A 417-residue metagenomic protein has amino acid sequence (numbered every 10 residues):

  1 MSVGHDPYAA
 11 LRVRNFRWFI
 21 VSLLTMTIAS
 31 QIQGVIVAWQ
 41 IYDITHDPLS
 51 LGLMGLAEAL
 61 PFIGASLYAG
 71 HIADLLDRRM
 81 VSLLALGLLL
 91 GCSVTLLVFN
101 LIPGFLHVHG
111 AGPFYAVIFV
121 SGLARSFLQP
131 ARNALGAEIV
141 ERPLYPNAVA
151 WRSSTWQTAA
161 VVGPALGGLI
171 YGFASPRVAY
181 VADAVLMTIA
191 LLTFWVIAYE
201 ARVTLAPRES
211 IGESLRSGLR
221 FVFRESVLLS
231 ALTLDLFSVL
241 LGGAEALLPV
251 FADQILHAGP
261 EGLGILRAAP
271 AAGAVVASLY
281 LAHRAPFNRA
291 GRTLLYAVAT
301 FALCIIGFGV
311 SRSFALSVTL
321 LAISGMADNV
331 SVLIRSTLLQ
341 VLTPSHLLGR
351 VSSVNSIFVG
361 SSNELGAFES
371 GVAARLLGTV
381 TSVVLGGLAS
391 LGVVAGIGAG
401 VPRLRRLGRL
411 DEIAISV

Functional and structural regions predicted by a protein language model:
M1-V417: Alpha-helical transmembrane-bundle signature of multi-pass membrane transport and export proteins
